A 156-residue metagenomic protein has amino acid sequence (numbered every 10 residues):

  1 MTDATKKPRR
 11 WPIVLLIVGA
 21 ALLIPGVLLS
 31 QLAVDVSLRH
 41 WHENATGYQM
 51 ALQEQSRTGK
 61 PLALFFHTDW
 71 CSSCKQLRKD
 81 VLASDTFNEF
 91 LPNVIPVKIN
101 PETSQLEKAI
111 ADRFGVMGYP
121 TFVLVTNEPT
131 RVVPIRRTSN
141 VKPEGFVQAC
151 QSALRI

Functional and structural regions predicted by a protein language model:
M1-W41: N-terminal targeting signals for export/organelle localization
W41-A45, F87-L106: Thiol-based oxidoreductase modules, predominantly thioredoxin-like and allied folds used for disulfide exchange
N44-P61: A short beta-strand-turn-helix
S56-R57, N88-L91, F114-G118: Extracellular/periplasmic catalytic domains that process cell-envelope and extracellular macromolecules
R57-C71: Short active-site neighborhood of thiol/selenol oxidoreductases, capturing the structured segment around
L62-F66, I95-I99, T121-V125: Structural recognition of the beta-strand scaffold that forms the well-ordered cores of secreted hydrolase catalytic
S73-F90: Typically the conserved alpha-helix immediately C-terminal to a functionally engaged Cys/Sec in thioredoxin-like
M117-I156: Non-catalytic, surface beta->alpha helical segment in thiol-disulfide oxidoreductase systems
